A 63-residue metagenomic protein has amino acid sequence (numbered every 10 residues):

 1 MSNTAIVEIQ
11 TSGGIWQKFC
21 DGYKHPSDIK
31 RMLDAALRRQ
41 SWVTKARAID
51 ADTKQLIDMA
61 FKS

Functional and structural regions predicted by a protein language model:
S2-I6, V43-K45: Exposed beta-strand and adjacent loop surfaces of beta-rich binding modules that mediate intermolecular recognition
T4-I15: Short beta-strand segments and strand-loop junctions that repeat across beta-rich extracellular domains
V7-I9, I29-K30, D34, T53-L56: Generic N-terminal initiation segments characterized by hydrophobic and/or small/turn-forming residues
G13-C20, K54-M59: Surface-exposed loop/edge segments in extracytoplasmic proteins
G22-Y23, S63: A generic structural motif
Y23-R47: A short, charged, amphipathic alpha-helix used as a generic interaction element across diverse proteins
R38-S63: Short, mixed-charge low-complexity intrinsically disordered segments
